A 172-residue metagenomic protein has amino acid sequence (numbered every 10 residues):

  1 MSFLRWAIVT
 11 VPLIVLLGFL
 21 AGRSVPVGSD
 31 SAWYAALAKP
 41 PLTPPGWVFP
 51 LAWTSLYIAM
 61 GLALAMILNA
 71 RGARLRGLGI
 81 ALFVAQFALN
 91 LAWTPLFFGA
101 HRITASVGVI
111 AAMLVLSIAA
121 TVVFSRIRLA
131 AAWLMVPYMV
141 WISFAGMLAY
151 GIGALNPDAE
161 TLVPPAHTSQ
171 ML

Functional and structural regions predicted by a protein language model:
M1-T10: N-terminal membrane topogenic signal
I14-S29: Alpha-helical transmembrane segments of multi-pass membrane proteins
L37-L51, Q170-L172: Short aromatic-rich membrane-water interface segments that cap or initiate transmembrane helices in multi-pass membrane
P50-L64, A111: Hydrophobic alpha-helical transmembrane segments
R74-L82: Membrane-interfacial loop-to-transmembrane alpha-helix junctions, especially the N-terminal start
F83-W93, V107-A120, Y138-S143: Hydrophobic alpha-helical segments of small multi-pass membrane proteins
W93-A105: Membrane-interface helix caps and helix-loop-helix hairpins in membrane proteins
V123-L172: Terminal transmembrane helical module of multi-pass membrane proteins
